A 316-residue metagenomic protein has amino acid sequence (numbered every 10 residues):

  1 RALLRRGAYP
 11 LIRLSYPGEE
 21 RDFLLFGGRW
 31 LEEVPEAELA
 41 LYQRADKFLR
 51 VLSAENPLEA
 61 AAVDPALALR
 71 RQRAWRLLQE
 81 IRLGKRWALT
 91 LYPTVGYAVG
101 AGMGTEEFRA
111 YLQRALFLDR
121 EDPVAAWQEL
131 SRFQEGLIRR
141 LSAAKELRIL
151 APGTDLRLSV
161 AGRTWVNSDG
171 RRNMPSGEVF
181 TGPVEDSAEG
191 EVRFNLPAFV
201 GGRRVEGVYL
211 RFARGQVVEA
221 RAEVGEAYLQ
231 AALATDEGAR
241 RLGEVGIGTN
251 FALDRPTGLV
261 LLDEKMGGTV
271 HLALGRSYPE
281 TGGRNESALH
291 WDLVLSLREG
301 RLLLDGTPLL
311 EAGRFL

Functional and structural regions predicted by a protein language model:
R1-E189: Active-site bordering "gate/hinge" segments that shape substrate access to catalytic or cofactor-binding pockets
A2-R5, T164-W165, V208-Y209, A234 (+1 more regions): Short, solvent-exposed amphipathic alpha-helical segments in soluble enzyme and RNA/protein-processing domains
A54-N56, T94, T154, R163-W165 (+7 more regions): Short, glycine-/Ser/Thr-/acidic-enriched flexible segments
E146-I149, V208, E299-L304: Short polybasic amphipathic segments
P175-A220: Oxyanion-binding "anion nests"
E185-D186, G201-R204, R211, D236-R240 (+3 more regions): A structural signal for short secondary-structure junctions
E219-G283, L302: Dual-mode signal for accessory low-complexity, basic/Gly-rich regions
L289-L316: Extended hydrophobic packing segments that form well-structured cores
